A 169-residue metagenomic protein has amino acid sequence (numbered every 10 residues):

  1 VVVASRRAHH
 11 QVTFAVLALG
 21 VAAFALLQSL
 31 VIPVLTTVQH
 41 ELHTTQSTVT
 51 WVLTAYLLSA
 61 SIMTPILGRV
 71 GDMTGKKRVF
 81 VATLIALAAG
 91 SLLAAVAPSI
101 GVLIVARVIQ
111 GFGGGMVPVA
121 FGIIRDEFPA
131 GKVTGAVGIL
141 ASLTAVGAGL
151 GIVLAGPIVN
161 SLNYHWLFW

Functional and structural regions predicted by a protein language model:
V1-H9: Intrinsic disorder in cytosolic terminal tails and internal cytosolic loops of multi-pass membrane transporters
R7-A8, E41, M73-T74: Glycine-centered recognition micro-motifs in short, flexible terminal segments and loops
V12-L67, V102, V117: Extracytoplasmic
L57, T64-W169: Helix-loop-helix hairpins in multi-pass membrane proteins, especially solute transporters
